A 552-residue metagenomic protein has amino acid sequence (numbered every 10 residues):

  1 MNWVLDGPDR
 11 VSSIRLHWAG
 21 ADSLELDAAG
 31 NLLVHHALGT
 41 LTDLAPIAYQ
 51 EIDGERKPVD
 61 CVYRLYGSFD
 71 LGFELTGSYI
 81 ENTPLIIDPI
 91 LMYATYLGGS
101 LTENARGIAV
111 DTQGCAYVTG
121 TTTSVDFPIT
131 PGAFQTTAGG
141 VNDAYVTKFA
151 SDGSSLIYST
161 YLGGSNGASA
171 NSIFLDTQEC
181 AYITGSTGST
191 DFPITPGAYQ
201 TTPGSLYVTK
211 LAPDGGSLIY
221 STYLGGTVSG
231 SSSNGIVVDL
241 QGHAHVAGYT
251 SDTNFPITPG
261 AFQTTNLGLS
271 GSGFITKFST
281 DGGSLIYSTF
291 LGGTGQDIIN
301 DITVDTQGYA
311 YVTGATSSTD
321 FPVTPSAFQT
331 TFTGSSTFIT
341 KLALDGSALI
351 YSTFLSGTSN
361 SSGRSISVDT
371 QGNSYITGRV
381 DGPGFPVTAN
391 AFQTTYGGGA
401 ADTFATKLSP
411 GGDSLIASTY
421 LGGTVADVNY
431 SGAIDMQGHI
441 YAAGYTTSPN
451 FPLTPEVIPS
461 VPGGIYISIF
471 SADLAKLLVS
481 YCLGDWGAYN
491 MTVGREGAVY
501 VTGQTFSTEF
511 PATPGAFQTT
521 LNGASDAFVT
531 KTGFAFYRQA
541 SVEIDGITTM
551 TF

Functional and structural regions predicted by a protein language model:
M1-G99, A109-D111: Residues that cap or anchor secondary-structure elements
V11, Y79-F536: A sequence-level/structural motif corresponding to short, flexible coil/turn segments enriched in small polar residues
H17-S23, A45, G54-Y66, T102-E103 (+6 more regions): Short small/polar-residue motifs
D22-L26, D60-Y66, I108, I236 (+4 more regions): Short, exposed beta-strand/loop patches in secreted or surface proteins that constitute
H35-A37, E51, L408, F470 (+1 more regions): A generic structural motif
L41, K57, Q263, T549-M550: Short, isolated positions in well-ordered beta-strands
V59-C61, T202, T265, T551-F552: Short capping micro-motif at the N-terminus of alpha-helices
L91, A535-F552: Boundary/junction segments of secreted and surface-exposed precursor proteins
